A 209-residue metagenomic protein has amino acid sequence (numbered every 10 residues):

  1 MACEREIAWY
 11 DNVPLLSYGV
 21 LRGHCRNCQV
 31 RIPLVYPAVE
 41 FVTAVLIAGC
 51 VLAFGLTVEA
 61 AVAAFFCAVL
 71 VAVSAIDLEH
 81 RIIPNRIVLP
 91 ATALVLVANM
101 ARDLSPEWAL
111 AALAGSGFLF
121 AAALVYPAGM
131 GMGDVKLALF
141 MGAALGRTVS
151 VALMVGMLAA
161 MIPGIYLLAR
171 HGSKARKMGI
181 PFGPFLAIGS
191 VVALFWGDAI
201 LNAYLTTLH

Functional and structural regions predicted by a protein language model:
M1-V35, F182: Membrane-proximal soluble regions of multi-pass membrane proteins
C3, L16, I200-L208: Hydrophobic alpha-helical segments of integral membrane proteins, encompassing both true transmembrane helices
Q29-V30, P37, F41, L46-I47: Extended, compositionally biased flexible segments
V35-V39, I82-I87, G179-P181: Membrane-interface loop-to-helix entry segments
T43, I47, G115-L119, A159-P163 (+3 more regions): Alpha-helical transmembrane segments of multipass membrane proteins
G49-V62: Transmembrane helix-loop-helix
A60-G164, A169, N202-H209: Functional transmembrane core segments of multi-pass inner-membrane proteins
Y166-V192: Interfacial loop-to-transmembrane junctions
